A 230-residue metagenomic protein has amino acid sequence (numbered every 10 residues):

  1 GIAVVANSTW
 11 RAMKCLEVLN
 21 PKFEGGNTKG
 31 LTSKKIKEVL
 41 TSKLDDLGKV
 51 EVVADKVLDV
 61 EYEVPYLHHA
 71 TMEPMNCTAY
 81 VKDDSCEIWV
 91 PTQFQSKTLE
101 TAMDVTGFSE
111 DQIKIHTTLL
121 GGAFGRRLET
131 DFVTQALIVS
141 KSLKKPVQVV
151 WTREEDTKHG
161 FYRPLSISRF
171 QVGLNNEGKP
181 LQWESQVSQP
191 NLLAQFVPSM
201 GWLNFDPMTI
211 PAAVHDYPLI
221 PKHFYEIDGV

Functional and structural regions predicted by a protein language model:
G1-V230: Structural alpha/beta core scaffold segments of enzyme domains
